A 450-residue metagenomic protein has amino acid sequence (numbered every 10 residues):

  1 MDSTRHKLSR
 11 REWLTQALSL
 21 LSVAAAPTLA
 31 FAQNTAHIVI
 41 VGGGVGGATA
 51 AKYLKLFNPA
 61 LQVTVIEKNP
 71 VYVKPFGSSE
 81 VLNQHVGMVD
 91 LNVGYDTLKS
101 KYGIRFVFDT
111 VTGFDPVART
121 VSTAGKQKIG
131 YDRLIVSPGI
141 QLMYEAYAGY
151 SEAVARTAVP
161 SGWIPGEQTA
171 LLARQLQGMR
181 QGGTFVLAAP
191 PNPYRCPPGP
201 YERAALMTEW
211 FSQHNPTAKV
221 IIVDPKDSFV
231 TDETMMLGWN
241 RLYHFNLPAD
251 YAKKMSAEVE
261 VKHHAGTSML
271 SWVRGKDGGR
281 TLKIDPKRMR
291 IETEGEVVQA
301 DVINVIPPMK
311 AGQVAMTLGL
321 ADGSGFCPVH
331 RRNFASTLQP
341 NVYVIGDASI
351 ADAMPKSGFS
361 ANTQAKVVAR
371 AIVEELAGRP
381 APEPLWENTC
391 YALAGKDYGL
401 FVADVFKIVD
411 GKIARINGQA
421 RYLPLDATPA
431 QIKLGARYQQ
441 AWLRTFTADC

Functional and structural regions predicted by a protein language model:
D2-L21: N-terminal secretory signal peptides and thylakoid transit peptides that target proteins across membranes
A32-R105, P193-T234, N240, H244: Beta1-alpha1 glycine-rich phosphate/pyrophosphate-binding loop at the start of Rossmann-like nucleotide-binding domains
K101, R105-G113, I129, E209-S324 (+1 more regions): A Rossmann-like FAD-binding core segment of flavoenzymes
R105-R133, S137: Feature captures the FAD/FMN-dependent oxidoreductase FAD-binding
G139-H214: Glycine-rich dinucleotide-binding loop and its adjacent helix/turn
G149-Q181, M289-E292, E296-A361, E374: FAD-site-proximal beta/loop scaffold in flavoenzymes
A361-L385: Internal hydrophobic alpha-helix adjacent to the cofactor/substrate pocket in enzyme cavities
A403-C450: C-terminal auxiliary extensions adjacent to catalytic cores
